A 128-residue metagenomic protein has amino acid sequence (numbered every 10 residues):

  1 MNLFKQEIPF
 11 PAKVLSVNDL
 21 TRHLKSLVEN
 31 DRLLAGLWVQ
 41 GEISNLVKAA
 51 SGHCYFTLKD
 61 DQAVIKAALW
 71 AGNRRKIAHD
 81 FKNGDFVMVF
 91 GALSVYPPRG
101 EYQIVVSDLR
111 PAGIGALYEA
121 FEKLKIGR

Functional and structural regions predicted by a protein language model:
M1-R128: Acidic, two-metal ion nucleic-acid-processing modules in DNA metabolism proteins
